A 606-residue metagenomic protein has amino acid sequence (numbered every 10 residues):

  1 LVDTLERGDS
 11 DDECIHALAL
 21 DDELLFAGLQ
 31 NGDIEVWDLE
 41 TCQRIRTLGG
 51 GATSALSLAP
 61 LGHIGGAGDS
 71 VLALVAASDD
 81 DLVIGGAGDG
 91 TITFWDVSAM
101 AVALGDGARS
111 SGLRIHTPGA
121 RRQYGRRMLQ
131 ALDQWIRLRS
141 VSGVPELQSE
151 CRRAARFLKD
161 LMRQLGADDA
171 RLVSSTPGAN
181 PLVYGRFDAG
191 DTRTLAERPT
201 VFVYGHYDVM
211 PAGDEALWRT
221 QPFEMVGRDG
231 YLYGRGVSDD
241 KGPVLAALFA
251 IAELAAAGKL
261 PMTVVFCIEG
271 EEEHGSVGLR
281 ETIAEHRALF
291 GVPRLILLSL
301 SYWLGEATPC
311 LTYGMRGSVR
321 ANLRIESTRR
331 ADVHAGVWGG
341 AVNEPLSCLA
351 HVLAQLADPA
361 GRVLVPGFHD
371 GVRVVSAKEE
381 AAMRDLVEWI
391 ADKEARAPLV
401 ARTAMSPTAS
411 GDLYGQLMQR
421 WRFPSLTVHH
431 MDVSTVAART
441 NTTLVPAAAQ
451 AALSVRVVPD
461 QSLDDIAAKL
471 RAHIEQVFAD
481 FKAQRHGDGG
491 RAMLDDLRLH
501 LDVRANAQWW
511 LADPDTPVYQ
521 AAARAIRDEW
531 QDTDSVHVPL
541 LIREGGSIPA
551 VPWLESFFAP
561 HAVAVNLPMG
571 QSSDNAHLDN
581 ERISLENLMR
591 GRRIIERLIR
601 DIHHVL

Functional and structural regions predicted by a protein language model:
S10-L20, A55, G68-A76: Canonical WD40 repeat/beta-propeller blade segments in eukaryotic WD-repeat proteins
D22-E23, D79-D81: Short coil/turn segments that connect the beta-strands within blades of beta-propeller domains
L25-L29, V83-A87: Conserved beta-strand element within WD40/beta-propeller blades
G32-I34, D81, G90-T91: Loop/turn residues immediately N-terminal
A103-H116, A120-Q123, W303-E306, R320-N322 (+4 more regions): Metal-dependent amide/peptide-bond hydrolase catalytic core, centered on the "pita-bread" metallohydrolase fold
S110-R235, L254-P261, L453: Acidic/His- and Gly-rich active-site-bordering loop/insert found across diverse amide/peptide-bond hydrolases
G236-G314: Acidic/histidine-rich catalytic neighborhood of metal-dependent amide-processing enzymes
